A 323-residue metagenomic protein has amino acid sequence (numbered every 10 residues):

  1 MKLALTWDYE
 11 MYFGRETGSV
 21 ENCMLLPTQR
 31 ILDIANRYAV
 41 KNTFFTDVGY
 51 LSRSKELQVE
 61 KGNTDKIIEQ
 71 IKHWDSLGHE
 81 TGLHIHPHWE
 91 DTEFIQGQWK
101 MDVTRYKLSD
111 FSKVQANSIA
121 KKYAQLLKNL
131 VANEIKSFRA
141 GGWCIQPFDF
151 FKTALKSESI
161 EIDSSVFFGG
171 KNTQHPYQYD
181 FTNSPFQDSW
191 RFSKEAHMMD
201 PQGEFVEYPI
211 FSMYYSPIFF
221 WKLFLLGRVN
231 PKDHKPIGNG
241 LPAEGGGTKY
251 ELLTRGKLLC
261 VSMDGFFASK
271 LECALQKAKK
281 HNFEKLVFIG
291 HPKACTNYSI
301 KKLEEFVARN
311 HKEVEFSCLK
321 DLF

Functional and structural regions predicted by a protein language model:
M1, T28-R37, D65-E80, K152 (+2 more regions): Short amphipathic alpha-helices and their capping/turn segments at secondary-structure boundaries
M1-L77, R139, F288, A308-E315: Active-site beta->alpha N-cap acidic-glycine motif
F13-L26, V48-K66, W89-E93, R139-F148 (+3 more regions): Acidic-and-aromatic substrate-binding clefts and catalytic sites of carbohydrate-active enzymes
E21-I31, K61-I68, N117-K121, D188-R191 (+2 more regions): Well-ordered, non-membrane alpha-helical segments in soluble/globular domains
N36-Y38, N117, K121-K136, Q146-P147 (+2 more regions): Secondary-structure boundary elements
K41, F45-C144, G203, S212-P217 (+1 more regions): Metal-dependent polysaccharide deacetylase catalytic core of the NodB/CE4 family, i.e., the active-site-bearing domain
A140-A278: Active-site-adjacent pocket scaffolds in enzyme catalytic domains
E204-I210, A278-F323: Active-site and substrate-binding clefts of carbohydrate-active enzymes
